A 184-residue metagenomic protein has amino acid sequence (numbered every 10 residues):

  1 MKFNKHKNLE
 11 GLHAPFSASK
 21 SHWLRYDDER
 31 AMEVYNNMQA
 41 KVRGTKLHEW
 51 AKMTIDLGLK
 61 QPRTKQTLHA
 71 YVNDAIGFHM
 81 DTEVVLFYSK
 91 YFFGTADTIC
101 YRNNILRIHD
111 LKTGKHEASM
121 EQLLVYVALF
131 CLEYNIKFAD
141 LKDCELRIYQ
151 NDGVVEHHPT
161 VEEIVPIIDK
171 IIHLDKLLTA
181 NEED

Functional and structural regions predicted by a protein language model:
M1-T95: Metal-dependent nuclease catalytic cores that hydrolyze phosphodiester bonds in DNA/RNA, characterized by
L12, S19, C144, Y149 (+1 more regions): Low-complexity, intrinsically disordered/propeptide-like segments
V84-L177: Mg2+/Mn2+-dependent nuclease catalytic core
K176-D184: Accessory terminal regions of nucleic-acid processing enzymes
